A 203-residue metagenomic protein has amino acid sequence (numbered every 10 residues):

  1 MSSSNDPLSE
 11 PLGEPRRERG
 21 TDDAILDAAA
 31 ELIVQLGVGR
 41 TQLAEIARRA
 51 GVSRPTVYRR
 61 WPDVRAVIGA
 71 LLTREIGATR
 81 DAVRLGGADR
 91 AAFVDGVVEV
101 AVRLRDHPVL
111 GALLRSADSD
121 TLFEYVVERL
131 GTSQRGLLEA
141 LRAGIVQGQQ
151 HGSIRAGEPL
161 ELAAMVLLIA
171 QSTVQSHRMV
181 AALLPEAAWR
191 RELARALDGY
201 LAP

Functional and structural regions predicted by a protein language model:
M1-L36, R40-R49, R65-G69: Basic, helix-initiating cap at the start of DNA-binding domains
I25-I33, E75, T79, A170: Short hydrophobic clusters on alpha-helical segments that form packing/core surfaces in small helical domains
A50-W61: Short hydrophobic/aromatic patch on the recognition helix
A70, D81-L110, A163-V166, R190: Hydrophobic alpha-helical connector segments
R105-E128: Amphipathic alpha-helical segments used for helix-helix packing
A112, Q150-A196: Hydrophobic/aromatic-rich alpha-helical bundle segments in the mid-to-C-terminal region
E124-H151, L160-A164: Amphipathic alpha-helical packing segments from all-alpha helical-bundle domains
